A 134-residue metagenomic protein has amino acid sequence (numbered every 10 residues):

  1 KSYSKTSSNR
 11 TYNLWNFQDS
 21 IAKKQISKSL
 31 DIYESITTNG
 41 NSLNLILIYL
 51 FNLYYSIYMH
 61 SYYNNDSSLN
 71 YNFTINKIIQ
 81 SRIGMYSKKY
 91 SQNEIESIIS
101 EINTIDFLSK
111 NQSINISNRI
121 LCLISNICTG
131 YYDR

Functional and structural regions predicted by a protein language model:
K1-D19, K23, F107-S109, C128-Y131: Non-catalytic interfacial helical region
I26-R134: Helix-rich C-terminal "collar"/helical-bundle subdomain used as an assembly and partner-interaction module in RFC-like
